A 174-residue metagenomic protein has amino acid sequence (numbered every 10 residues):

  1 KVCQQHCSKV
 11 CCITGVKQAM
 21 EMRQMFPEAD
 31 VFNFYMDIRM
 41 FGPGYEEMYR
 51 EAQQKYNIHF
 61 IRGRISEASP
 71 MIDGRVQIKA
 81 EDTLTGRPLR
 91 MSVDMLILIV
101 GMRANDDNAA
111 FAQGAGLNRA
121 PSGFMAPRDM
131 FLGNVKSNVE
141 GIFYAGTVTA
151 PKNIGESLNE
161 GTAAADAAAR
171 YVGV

Functional and structural regions predicted by a protein language model:
K1-V174: Residues forming the flavin
